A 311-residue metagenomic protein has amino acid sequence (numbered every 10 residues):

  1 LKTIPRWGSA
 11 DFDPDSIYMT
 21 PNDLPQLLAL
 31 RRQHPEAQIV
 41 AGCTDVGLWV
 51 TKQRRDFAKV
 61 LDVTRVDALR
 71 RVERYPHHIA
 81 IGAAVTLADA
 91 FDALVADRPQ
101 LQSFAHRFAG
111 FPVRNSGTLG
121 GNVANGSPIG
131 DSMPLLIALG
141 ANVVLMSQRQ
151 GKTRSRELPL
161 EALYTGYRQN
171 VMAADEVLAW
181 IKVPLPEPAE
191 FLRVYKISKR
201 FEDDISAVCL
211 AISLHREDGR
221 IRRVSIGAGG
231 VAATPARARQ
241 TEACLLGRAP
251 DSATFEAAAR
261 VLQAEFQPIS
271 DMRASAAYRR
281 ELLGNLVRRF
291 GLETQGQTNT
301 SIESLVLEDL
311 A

Functional and structural regions predicted by a protein language model:
L1-A311: C-terminal structural segment of proteins
